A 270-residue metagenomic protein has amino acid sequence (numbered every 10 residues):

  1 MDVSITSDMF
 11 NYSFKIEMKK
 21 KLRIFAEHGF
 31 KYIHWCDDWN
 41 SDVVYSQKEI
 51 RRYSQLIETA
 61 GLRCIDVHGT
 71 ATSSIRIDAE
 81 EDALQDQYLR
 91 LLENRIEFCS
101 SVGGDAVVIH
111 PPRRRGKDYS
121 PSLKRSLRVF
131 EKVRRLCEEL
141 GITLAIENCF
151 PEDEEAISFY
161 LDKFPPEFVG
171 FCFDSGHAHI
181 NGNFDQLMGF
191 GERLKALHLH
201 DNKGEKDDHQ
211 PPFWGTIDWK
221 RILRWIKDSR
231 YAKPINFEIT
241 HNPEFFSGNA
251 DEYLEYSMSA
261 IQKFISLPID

Functional and structural regions predicted by a protein language model:
M1-D8, D66-D78: N-terminal small/glycine-rich loop or linker at the start of catalytic domains across soluble metabolic enzymes
M1-S4, M9, I16-G29, E154-F173 (+1 more regions): Histidine-acidic metal/acid-base catalytic patches
M9-N11, D37-W39, A71-S73, P111-R115 (+4 more regions): Active-site-proximal loop/turn and secondary-structure-junction residues that shape catalytic pockets, frequently
I16-E17, L56-T59, R63, I77-G170 (+2 more regions): Active-site acidic/histidine proton-transfer and metal-coordination neighborhood in alpha/beta enzyme cores
K21-E27, Y45-V67, N94-G103, R134-E139 (+3 more regions): Acidic (Asp/Glu)-rich catalytic clusters
I33-H34, I65-V67, V107, F171 (+2 more regions): Hydrophobic residues within beta-strands of alpha/beta enzymes
H34-I57, P111-K117: Glycine-rich, proline-tolerant flexible connector loops at the mouths of alpha/beta enzymes
S46-R52, Q85, L89-L92, S120-F130 (+3 more regions): Charged helix-capping and loop-helix junction motifs
